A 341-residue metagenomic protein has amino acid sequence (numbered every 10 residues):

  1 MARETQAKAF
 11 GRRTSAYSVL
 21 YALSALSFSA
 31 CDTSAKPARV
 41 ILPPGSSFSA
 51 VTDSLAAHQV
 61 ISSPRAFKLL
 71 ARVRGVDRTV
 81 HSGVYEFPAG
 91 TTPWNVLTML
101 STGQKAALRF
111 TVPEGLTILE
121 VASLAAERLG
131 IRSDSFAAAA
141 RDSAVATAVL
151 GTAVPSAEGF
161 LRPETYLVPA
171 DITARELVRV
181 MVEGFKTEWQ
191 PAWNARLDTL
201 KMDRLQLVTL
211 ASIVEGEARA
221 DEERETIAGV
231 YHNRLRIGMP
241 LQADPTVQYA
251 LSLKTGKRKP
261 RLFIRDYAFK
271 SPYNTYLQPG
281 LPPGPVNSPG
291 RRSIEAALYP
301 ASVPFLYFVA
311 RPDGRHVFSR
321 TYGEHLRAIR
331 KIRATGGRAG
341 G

Functional and structural regions predicted by a protein language model:
M1-G11: N-terminal secretory signal peptides that target proteins for export/translocation
G11, A16-A22: Short hydrophobic alpha-helical segments enriched in small aliphatic residues
F28-A30: C-terminal motif of bacterial Sec signal peptides marking the signal peptidase cleavage site
D32-Q190: Signal peptide-directed extracytoplasmic domains
E127-D134, A138, V145-G341: Bacterial extracytoplasmic/cell-wall-associated proteins, especially those involved in peptidoglycan
